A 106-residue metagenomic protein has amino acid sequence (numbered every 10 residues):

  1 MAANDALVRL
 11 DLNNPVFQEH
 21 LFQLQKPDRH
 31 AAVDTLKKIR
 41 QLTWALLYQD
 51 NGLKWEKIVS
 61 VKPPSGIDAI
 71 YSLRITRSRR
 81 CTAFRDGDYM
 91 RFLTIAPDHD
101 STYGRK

Functional and structural regions predicted by a protein language model:
M1-R79, R85-K106: Basic, Lys/Arg-enriched alpha-helical interface segments
